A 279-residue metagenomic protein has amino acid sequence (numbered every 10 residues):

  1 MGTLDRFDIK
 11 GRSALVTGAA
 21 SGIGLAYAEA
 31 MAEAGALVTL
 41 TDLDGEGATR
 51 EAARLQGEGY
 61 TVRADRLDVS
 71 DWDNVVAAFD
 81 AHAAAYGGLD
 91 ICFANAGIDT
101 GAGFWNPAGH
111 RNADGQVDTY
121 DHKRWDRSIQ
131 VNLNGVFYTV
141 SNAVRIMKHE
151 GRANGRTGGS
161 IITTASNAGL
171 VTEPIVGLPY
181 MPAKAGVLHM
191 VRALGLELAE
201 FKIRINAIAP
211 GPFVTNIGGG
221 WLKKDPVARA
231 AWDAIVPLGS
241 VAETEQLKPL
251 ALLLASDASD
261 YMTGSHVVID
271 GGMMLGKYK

Functional and structural regions predicted by a protein language model:
M1-D8, D114, A251-L252, T263-K279: Short C-terminal tail/terminal secondary-structure segment of NAD(P)H-dependent dehydrogenase/reductase domains
G2, D8-T39: Canonical Rossmann dinucleotide-binding motif of NAD(H)/NADP(H)-dependent dehydrogenases/reductases, specifically
D5, W105-R111, V176, E200 (+2 more regions): A glycine/serine/threonine-rich, flexible loop-to-helix segment that serves as the NAD(P) cofactor-binding "lid"
G45-E46, R66-A78, H122, Q246: The beta1-alpha1 cofactor-binding region of Rossmann-like NAD(H)/NADP(H)-dependent oxidoreductases
I98, R111-Y138, I162, V187: Catalytic Tyr-X3-Lys loop
G115-H122, R152-G186, V191-E200, P212-F213: Catalytic loop of short-chain dehydrogenase/reductase
R145, L196-E197, D260: Alpha-helical segment proximal to the catalytic Tyr-Lys
A199, R204, M262-G264: Short, small/polar-rich loop/turn modules that mediate ligand/substrate recognition or access, typified
